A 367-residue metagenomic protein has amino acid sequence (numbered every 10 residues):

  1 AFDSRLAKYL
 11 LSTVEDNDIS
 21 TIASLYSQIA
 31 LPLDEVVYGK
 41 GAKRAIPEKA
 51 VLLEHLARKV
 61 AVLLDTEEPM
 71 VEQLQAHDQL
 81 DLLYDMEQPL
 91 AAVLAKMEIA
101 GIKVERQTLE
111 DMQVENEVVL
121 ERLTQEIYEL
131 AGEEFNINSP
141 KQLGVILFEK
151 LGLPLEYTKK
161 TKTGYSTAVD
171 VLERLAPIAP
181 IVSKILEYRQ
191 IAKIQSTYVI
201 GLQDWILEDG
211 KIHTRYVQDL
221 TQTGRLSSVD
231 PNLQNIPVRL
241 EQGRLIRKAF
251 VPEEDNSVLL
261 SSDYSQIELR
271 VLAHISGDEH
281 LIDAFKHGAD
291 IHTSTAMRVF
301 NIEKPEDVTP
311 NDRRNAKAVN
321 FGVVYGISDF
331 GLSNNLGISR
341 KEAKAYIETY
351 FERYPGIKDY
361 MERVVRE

Functional and structural regions predicted by a protein language model:
A1-V37, V93: Metal-dependent phosphoesterase core characteristic of DEDDh/y 3'-5' exonuclease domains
F2, I137, L259-D263: Short hydrophobic beta-strand that contains or immediately precedes a catalytic carboxylate
R5-E15, Y26, V145-L151, Q266-G277: Short active-site loop/helix that positions an aromatic residue
S12-V14, I29-L33, A50-L53, M70-L80 (+2 more regions): Short, polar/flexible loop-turn hinges at active-site or ligand-entry regions and domain interfaces
V14, I22, Y38, A42-E241 (+7 more regions): Conserved "right-hand" nucleotidyltransferase catalytic core of DNA-directed polymerases
T221, S257-A289: Structured ligand/cofactor/substrate-binding pocket environments in proteins
A289-D312: Generic long, charged, amphipathic alpha-helical segments
V308-G326, F351: Amphipathic, charged-and-aliphatic alpha-helical interface segments that function as noncatalytic docking
